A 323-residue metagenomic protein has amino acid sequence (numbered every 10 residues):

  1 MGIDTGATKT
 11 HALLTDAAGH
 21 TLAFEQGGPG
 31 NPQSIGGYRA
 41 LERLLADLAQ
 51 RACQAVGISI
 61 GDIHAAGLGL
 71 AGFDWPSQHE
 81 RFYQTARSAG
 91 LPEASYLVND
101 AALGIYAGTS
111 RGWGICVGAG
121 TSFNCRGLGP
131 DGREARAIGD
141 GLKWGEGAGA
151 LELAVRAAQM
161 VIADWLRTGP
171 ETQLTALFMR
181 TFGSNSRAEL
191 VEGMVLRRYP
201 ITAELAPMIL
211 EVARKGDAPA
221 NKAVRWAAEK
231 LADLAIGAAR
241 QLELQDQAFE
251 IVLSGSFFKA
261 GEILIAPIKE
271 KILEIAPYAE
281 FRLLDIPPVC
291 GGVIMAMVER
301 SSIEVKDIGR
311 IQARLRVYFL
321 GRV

Functional and structural regions predicted by a protein language model:
M1-D62, T85-S88, I105-W113, A158-V323: ATP-binding/phosphotransfer module of carbohydrate and carboxylate kinases, centering on a glycine-rich
I3, A94-N99, V117-A119, R136-A137: General beta-strand structural signal in soluble alpha/beta enzymes
D4, T8, A71-D74, S122-N124 (+3 more regions): Gly/Ser/Thr-rich beta-alpha loop segments that engage phosphate groups in nucleotides
N31, L70-D74, A101-L103, S122-F123 (+1 more regions): Acidic, glycine-rich active-site loops and adjacent beta-strand->loop/helix elements that engage anionic groups
I60-A65, G69, F73-A101: Anion-binding (especially nucleotide phosphate/pyrophosphate-binding) glycine-rich loop and adjoining beta-alpha core
G67-F73, A119-T121, F249-A260: Glycine-rich beta-strand-to-loop/alpha-helix junction loops that act as flexible
P92-A94, D131, Y278: A generic structural signal for alpha->beta connector loops
G112-G169, R322-V323: Glycine-rich phosphate-binding loop of actin/hexokinase-like ATP-binding domains
